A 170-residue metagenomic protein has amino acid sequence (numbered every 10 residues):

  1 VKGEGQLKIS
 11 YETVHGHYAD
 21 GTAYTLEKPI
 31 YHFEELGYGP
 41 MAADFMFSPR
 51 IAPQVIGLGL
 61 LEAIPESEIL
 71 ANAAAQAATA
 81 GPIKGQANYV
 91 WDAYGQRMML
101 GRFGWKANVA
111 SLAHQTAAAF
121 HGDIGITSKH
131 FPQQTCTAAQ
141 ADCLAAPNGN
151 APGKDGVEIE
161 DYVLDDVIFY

Functional and structural regions predicted by a protein language model:
V1-Y170: Periplasmic c-type cytochrome electron-transfer domains
